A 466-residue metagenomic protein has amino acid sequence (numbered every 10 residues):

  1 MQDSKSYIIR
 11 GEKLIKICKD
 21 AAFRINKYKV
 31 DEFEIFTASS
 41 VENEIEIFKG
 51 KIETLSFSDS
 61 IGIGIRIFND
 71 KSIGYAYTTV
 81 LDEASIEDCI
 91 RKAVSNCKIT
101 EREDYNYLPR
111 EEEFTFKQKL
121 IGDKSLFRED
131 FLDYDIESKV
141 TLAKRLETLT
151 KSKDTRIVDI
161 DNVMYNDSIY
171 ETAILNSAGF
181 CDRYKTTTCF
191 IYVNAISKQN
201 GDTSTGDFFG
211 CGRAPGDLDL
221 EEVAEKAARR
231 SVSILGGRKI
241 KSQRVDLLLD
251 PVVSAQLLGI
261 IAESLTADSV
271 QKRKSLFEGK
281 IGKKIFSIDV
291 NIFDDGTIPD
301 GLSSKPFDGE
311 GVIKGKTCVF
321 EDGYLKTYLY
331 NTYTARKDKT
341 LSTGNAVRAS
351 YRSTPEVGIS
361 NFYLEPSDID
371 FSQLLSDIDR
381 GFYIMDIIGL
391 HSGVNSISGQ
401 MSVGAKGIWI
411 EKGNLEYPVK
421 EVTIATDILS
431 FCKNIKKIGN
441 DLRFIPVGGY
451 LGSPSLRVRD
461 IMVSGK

Functional and structural regions predicted by a protein language model:
M1-K466: N-terminal small-residue-enriched
